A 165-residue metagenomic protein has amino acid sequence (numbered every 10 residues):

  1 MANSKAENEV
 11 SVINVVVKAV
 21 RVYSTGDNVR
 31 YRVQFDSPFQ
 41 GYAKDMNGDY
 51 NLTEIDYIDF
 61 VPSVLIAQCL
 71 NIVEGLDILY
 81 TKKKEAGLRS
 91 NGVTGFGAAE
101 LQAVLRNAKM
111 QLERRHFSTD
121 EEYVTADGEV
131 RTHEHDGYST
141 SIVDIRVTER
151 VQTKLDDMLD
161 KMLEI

Functional and structural regions predicted by a protein language model:
A2-E7: Short Lys/Arg-rich cationic patches that frequently serve as NLS/NoLS or arginine-rich RNA/DNA-binding motifs
V12-V17: Structural detector for short beta-strands of small beta-barrel domains
R21-Y31, E134-D136: Short, ordered beta-strand-loop transition motifs
Y31-F39: A short beta-strand signature
F39-R146: Acidic, low-complexity, intrinsically disordered interaction modules
D160-I165: Short acidic DE-rich linear segments
